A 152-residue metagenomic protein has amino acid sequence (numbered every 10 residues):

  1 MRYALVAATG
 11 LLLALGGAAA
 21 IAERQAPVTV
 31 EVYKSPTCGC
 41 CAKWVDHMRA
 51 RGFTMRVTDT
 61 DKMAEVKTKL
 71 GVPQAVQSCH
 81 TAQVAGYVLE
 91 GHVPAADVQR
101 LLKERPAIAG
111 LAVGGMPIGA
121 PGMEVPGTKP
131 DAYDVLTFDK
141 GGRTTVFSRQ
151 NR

Functional and structural regions predicted by a protein language model:
M1-A4: Positively charged n-region of N-terminal signal peptides that target proteins for export
V6-G16: Bacterial N-terminal signal peptides
A18-E23: Sec/Tat signal peptide C-region and signal peptidase I cleavage site
R24-R51: Local sequence-structure signature of Cys/Sec-based thiol-disulfide redox active-site neighborhoods
P27, E31, S35, R56-E65 (+3 more regions): Mature soluble domains of exported/periplasmic/lumenal proteins and thiol-rich metal-chelating peptides
V28, F53, P106-A109: A structural micro-motif
A42-G86, E90-G91: N-terminal, post-signal-peptide region of Sec/Tat-exported proteins
K69, A75-R152: Thiol/selenol-based redox catalytic cores and closely related redox-interacting motifs
